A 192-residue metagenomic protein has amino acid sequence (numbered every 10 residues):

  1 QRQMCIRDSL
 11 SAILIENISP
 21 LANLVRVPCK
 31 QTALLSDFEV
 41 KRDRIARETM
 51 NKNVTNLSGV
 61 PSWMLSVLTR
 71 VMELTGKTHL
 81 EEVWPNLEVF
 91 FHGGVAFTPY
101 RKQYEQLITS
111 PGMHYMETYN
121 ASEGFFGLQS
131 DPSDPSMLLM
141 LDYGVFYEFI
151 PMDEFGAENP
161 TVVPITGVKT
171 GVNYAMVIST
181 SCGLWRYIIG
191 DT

Functional and structural regions predicted by a protein language model:
R2-I6: Short, small-residue-biased leader/transition segments that mark boundaries at the very start of proteins
R7-T192: Active-site glycine/GP-rich loop and adjacent strand/helix microenvironment that borders small-molecule binding pockets
